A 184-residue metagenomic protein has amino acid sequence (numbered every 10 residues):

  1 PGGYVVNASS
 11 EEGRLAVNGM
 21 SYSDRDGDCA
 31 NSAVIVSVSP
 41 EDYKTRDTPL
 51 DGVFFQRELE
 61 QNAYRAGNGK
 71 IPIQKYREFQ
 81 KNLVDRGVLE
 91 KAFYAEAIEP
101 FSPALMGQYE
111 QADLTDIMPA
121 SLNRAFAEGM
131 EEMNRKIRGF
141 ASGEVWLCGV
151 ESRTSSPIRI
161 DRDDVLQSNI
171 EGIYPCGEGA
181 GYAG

Functional and structural regions predicted by a protein language model:
P1-G184: Residues forming the flavin
